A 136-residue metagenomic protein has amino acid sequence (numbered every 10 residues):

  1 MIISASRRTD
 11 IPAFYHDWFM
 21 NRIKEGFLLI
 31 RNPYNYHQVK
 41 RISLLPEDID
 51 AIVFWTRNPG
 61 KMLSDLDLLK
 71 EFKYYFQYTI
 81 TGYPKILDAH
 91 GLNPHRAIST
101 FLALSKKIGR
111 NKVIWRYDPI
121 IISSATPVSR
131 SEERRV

Functional and structural regions predicted by a protein language model:
M1-L87, P94, F101-R110: Conserved Radical SAM active-site core
Y83-I86, N111-S131: Conserved strand-turn element in the central/C-terminal portion of the radical SAM core barrel that lines
H95-I98, S129-S131: Charged helix-capping and loop-helix junction motifs
E133-V136: Conserved small/polar residues in nucleotide/adenosyl-binding loops
